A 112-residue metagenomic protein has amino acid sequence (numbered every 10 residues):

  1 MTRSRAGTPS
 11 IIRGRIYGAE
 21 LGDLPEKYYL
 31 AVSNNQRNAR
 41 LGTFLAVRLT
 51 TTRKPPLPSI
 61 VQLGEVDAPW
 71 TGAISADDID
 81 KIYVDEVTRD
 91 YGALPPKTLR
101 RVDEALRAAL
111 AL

Functional and structural regions predicted by a protein language model:
M1-L112: Conserved functional hotspots at enzyme active or ligand-binding sites that engage polyanionic ligands
